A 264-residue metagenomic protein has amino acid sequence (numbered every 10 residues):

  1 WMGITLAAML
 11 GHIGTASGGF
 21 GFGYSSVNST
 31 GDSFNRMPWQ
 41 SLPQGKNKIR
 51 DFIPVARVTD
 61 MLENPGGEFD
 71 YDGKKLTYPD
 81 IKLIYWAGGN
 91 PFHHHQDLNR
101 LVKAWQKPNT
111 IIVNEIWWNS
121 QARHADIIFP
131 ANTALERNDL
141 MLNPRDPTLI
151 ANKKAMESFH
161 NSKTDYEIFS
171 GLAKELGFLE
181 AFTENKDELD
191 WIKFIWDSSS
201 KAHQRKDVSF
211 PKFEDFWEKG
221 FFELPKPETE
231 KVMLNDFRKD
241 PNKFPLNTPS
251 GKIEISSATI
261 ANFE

Functional and structural regions predicted by a protein language model:
W1-I4, Q96, K163-E167: Conserved active-site and cofactor/substrate-binding residues in soluble primary-metabolism enzymes
M2-M9, S170-E175: Short, hydrophobic/amphipathic alpha-helical patches that form generic packing surfaces within helical domains
I4-R123, T133-L140, W217-E264: Extended redox/cofactor-interaction regions of prokaryotic respiratory oxidoreductases
P43-K48, A155-E254: N-terminal leader/propeptide and maturation segments of large enzyme subunits in energy/redox metabolism and hydrolases
Y78, P144-P147: Active-site-adjacent bridging/hinge elements
D126: Catalytic, metal-anchored helix/loop core of enzyme active sites in primary metabolism
F129-P130: Catalytic alpha/beta core of large soluble enzyme barrels
L135, P147-S158: Short beta-alpha connecting loops at secondary-structure transitions that line or flank enzyme active sites
